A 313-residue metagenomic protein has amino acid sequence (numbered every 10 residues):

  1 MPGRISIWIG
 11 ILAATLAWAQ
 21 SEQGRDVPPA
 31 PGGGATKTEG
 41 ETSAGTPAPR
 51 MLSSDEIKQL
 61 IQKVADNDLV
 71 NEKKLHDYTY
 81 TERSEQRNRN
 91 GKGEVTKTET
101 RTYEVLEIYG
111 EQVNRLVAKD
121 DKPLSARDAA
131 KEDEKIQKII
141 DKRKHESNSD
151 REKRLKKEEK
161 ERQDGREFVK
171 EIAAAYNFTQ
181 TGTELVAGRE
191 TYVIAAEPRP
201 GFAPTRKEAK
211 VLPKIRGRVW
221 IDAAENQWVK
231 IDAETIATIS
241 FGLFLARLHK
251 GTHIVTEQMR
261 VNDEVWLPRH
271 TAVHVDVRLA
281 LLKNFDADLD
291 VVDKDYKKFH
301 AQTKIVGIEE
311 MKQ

Functional and structural regions predicted by a protein language model:
M1-S21: Sec-dependent N-terminal signal peptides
R4-S6, L16, R218, N226 (+1 more regions): Short, low-complexity intrinsically disordered segments
S21-R216, A223-K230, E234-T252, E257-R269 (+1 more regions): Structured extracytoplasmic
